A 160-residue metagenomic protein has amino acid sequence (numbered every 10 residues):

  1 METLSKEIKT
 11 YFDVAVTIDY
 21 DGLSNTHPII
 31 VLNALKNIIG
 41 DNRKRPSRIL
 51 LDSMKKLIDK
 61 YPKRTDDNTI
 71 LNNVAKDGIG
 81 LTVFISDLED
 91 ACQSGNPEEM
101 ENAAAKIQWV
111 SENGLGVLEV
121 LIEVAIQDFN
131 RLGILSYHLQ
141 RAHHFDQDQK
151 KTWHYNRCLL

Functional and structural regions predicted by a protein language model:
M1-L160: Mature, well-folded catalytic/scaffold domains that follow N-terminal targeting or propeptide regions
